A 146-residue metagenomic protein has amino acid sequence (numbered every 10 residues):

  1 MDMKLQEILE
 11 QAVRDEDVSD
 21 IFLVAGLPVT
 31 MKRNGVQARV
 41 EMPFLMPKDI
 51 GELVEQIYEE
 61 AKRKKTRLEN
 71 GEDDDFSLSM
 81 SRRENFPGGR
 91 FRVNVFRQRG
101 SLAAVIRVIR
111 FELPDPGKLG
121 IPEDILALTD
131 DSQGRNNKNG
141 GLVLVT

Functional and structural regions predicted by a protein language model:
M1-T146: N-terminal "pre-motor" subdomain/linker immediately upstream of P-loop NTPase catalytic cores
